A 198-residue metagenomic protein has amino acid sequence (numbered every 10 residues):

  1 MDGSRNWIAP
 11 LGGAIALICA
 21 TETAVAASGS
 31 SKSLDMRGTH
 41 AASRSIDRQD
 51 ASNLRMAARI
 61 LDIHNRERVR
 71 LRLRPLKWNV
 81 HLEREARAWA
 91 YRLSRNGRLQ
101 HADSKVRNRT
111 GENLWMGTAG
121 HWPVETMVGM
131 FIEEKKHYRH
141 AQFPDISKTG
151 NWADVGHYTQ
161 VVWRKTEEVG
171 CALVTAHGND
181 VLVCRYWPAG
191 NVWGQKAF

Functional and structural regions predicted by a protein language model:
D2-L11: Bacterial N-terminal signal peptides that target proteins for export
P10, T23-V25, A41: Serine/threonine-rich, low-complexity intrinsically disordered segments
L11-A20: Bacterial N-terminal signal peptides
E22-R37: Signal peptide processing junction and immediate N-terminal pro/mature segment of secreted/exported proteins
A42, R48-G111: Short, well-ordered surface patches within globular domains
N108-F198: A well-ordered secondary-structure block
